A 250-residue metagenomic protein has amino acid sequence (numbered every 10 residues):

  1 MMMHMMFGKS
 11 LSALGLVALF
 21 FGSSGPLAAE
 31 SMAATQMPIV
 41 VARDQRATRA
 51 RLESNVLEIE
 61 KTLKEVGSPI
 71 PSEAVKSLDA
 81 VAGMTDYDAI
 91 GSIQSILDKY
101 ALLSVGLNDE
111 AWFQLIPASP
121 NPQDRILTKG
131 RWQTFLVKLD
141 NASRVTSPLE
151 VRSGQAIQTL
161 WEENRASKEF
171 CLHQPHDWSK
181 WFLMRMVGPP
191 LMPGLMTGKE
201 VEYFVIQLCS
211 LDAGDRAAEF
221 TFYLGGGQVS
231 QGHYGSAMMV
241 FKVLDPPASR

Functional and structural regions predicted by a protein language model:
M1-G8: N-terminal secretory signal peptides that target proteins for export/translocation
S12-S23: Bacterial N-terminal signal peptides
S23-A34: Signal peptide processing junction and immediate N-terminal pro/mature segment of secreted/exported proteins
M32-A42, A47, E58-K61, A82-M84: Intrinsically disordered, low-complexity terminal tails/loops enriched in metal-binding residues
Q45-A50, S72, S77, A82-K242: Long, low-hydrophobicity ectodomains and other hydrophilic envelope-associated domains
T48-E73: Mature N-terminal segment immediately following signal peptide/propeptide cleavage in secreted/periplasmic
K242-R250: Beta-strand-rich domain onsets/edges
